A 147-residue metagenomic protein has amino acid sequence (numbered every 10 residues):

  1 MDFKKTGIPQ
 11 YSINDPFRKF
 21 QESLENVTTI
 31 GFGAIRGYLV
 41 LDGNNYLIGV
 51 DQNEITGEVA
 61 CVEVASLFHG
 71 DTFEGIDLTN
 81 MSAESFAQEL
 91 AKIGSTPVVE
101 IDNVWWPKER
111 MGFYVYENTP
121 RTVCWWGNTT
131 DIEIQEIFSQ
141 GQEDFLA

Functional and structural regions predicted by a protein language model:
M1-A147: Short helix/turn-capping signatures at newly exposed starts of structured segments
